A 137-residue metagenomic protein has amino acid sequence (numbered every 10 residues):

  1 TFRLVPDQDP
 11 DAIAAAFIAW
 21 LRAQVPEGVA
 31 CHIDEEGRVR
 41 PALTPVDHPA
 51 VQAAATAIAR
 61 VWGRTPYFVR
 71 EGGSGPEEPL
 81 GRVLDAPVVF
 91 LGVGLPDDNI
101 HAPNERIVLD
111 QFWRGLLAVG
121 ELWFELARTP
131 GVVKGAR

Functional and structural regions predicted by a protein language model:
T1-D11: Midchain, well-structured core segments that form catalytic/ion-binding scaffolds
D11-A15, A30-R137: An extended, acidic, His-containing surface patch that forms the Zn2+-binding/catalytic region of metallohydrolases
A19-G28: A common structural junction motif
